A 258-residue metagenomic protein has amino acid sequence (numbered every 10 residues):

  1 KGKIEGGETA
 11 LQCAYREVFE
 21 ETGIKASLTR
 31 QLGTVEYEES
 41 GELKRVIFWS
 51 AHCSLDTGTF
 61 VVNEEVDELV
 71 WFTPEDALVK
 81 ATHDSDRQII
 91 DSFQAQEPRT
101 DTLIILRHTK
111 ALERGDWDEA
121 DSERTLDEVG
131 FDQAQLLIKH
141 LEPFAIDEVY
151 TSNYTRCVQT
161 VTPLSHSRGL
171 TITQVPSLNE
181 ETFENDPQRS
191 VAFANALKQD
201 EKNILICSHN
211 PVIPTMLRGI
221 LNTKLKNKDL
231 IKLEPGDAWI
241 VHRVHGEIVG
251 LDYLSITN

Functional and structural regions predicted by a protein language model:
G2-L28, V35-I89: Unchanged
G2-T9, C13, R99-N185, P214 (+1 more regions): Active-site-proximal alpha-helix that buttresses catalytic centers in soluble enzyme cores
L28-Q31, Q174: A structural preference for short, hydrophobic beta-strand core positions in alpha/beta folds
S54-D56, P211-P214, T223: Short Gly/Pro-enriched loop/turn and capping motifs at secondary-structure junctions
G58, S92-F93, K224-D229: Short, P/G- and charge-enriched loop/turn segments at secondary-structure junctions
F72, V175-S177, L254-I256: Conserved beta-strand termini and adjacent loop/short-helix elements that scaffold enzyme active sites in alpha/beta
E75-F144, S190-V191, A196-N203, N210-G219 (+1 more regions): An N-terminal RHG(E/S)-centered segment typical of histidine phosphatases
